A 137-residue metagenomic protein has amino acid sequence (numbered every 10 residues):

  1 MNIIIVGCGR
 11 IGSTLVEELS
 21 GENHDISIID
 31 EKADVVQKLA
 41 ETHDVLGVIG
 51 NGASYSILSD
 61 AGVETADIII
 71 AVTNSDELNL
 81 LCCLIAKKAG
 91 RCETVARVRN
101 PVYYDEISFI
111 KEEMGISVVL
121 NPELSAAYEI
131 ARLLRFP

Functional and structural regions predicted by a protein language model:
M1-P137: Cytosolic regulatory regions of ion transport systems
